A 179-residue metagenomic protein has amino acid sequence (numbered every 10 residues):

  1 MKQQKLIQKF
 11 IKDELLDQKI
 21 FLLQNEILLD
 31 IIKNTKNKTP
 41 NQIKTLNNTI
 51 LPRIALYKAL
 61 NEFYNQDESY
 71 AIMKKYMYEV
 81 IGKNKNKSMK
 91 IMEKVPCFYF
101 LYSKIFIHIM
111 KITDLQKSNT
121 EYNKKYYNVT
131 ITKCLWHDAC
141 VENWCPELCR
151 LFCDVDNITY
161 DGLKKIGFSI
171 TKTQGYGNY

Functional and structural regions predicted by a protein language model:
M1-K83, P96: N-terminal leader/assembly segments
D17, F21-Q24, Q42, M92-I112 (+1 more regions): Unusually extended, aromatic-enriched hydrophobic runs near protein termini
N48-I54, K58-W144: Amphipathic interaction/junction segments at domain boundaries or subunit interfaces
N119-G177: Short, hydrophobic/π-rich interface segment
